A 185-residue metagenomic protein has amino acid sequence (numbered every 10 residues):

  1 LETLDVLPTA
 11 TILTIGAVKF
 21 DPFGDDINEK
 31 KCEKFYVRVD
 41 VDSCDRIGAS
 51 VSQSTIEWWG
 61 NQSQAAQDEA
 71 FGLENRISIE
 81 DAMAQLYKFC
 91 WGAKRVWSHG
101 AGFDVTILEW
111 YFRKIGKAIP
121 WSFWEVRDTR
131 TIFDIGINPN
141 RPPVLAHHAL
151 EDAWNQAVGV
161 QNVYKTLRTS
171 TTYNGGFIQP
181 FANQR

Functional and structural regions predicted by a protein language model:
L1-S98: Conserved non-catalytic scaffold segment of RNase H-like nuclease domains
L1-T3, V105, T129, A153: Generic detector of well-ordered alpha-helical packing
P8-A10, G136, V160: Short, function-defining helix-loop hinge/capping sites that tune catalysis or transport
Y87-C90, G102-F123: Substrate-recognition/cap helix-loop segment adjacent to the acidic, metal-dependent catalytic center of Asp-based
R95-G102, T106-I107, N138-R185: Acidic, Mg2+-coordinating catalytic module of metal-dependent nucleases/exonucleases that use a two-metal-ion mechanism
E109, I115, R127-I132, L150: Gly/Ser/Thr-rich active-site cleft segment
P120-N140: Short, flexible loop segments at boundaries between secondary-structure elements
